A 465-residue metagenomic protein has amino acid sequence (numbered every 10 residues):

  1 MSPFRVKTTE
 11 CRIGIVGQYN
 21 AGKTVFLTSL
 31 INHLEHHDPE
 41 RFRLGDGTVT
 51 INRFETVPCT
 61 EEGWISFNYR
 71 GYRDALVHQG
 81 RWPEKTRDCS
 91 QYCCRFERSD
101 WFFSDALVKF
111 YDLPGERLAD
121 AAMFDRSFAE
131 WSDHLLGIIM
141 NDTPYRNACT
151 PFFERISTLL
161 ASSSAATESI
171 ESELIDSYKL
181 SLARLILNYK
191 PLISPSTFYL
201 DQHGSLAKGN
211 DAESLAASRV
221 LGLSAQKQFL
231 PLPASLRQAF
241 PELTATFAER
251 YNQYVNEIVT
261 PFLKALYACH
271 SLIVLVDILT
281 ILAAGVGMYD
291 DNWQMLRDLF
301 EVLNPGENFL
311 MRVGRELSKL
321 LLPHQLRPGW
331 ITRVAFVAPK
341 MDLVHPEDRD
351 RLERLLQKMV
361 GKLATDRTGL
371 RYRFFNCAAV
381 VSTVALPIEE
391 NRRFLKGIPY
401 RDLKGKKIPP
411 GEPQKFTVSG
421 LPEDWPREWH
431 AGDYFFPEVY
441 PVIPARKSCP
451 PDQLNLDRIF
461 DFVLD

Functional and structural regions predicted by a protein language model:
M1-K7: Pre-Walker A adenine-sensing motif
K7, Y19, H33-G329, H345 (+2 more regions): Switch- and interface-adjacent substructures of P-loop NTPase systems
I13-I31: Glycine-rich phosphate-binding P-loop
S29-H36, M123-F128, D350-L356, E389-F394: Short secondary-structure boundary/capping segments
S271-I273, Q325-K340, T365-N376: Conserved beta-strand/loop subsegment of P-loop NTPase cores
A338-V344, F375-P387: Short, conserved secondary-structure transition motifs
L343-L370: GTPase G-domain guanine-specificity segment
R354-G361, P387-T417: Acidic, Ser/Thr-rich peripheral helices and adjacent loops at domain boundaries
